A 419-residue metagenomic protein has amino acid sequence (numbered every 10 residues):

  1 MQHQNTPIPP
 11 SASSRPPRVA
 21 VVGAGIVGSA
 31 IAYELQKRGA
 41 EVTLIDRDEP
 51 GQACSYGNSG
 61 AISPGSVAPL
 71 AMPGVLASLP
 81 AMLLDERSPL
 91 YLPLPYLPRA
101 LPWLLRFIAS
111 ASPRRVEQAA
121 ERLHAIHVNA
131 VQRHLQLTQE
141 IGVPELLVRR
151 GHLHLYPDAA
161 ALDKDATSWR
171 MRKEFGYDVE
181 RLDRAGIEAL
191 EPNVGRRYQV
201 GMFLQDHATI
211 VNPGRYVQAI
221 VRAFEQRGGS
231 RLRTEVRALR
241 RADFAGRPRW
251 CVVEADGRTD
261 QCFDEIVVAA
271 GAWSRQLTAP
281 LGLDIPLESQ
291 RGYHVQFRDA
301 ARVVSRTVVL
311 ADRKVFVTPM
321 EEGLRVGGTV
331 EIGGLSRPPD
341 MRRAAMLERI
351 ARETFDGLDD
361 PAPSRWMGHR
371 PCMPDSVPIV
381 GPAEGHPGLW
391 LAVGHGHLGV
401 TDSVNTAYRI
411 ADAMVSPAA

Functional and structural regions predicted by a protein language model:
M1-V19, K37-R38: Extreme N-terminal leader/targeting segments of oxidoreductases
H3, P7, F244, V377-A419: C-terminal lid/capping helical subdomain adjacent to the catalytic/cofactor pocket in oxidative enzymes
R15-P17, D256-E265: Core beta-strand elements of the Rossmann-like FAD/NAD(P) dinucleotide-binding domain in flavoenzyme oxidoreductases
P17-T43: N-terminal Rossmann-like FAD-binding beta1-loop-alpha1 element of flavoenzymes
K37-Y56: Glycine-rich FAD pyrophosphate-binding loop
A61, S66, L70-S110, A238-W250 (+1 more regions): Active-site substrate-recognition segment that forms the wall of the catalytic cavity or substrate channel
L101-R222: Rossmann-like flavin
E225-R237: A conserved beta-strand/loop element that lines the FAD pocket in flavoprotein oxidoreductases
